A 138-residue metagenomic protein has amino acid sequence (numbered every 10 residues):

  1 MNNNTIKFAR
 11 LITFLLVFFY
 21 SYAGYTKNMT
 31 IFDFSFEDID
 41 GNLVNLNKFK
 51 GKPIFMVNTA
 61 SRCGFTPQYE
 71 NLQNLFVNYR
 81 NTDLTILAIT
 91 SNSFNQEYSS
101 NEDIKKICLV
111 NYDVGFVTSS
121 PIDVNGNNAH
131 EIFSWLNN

Functional and structural regions predicted by a protein language model:
N2-I12: Bacterial N-terminal signal peptides that target proteins for export
F18-S21: N-terminal signal peptide c-region/cleavage motif recognized by signal peptidases
G24-N47: N-terminal "domain-start" segment that seeds a small globular fold
D38, N58-R62: Amphipathic alpha-helical repeat scaffolds
K52-P53, R62, P67-T90, L109-Y112: Conserved helix-turn-beta segment immediately C-terminal to the redox Cys motif in thioredoxin-like folds
D83-S100, G115-G126: Thiol-based oxidoreductase modules, predominantly thioredoxin-like and allied folds used for disulfide exchange
L109, D113-N138: Thiol/selenol-based redox catalytic cores and closely related redox-interacting motifs
